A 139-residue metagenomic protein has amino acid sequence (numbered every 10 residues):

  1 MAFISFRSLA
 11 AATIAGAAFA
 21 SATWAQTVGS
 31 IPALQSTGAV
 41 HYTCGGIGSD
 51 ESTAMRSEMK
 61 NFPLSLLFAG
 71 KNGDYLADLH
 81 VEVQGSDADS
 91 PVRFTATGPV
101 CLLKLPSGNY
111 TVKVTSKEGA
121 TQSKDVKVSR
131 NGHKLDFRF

Functional and structural regions predicted by a protein language model:
M1-A10: Bacterial N-terminal signal peptides that target proteins for export
A11-A20: Bacterial N-terminal signal peptides
W24-L79, S116-F139: Primarily secretory-pathway and cell-envelope proteins
H80-P91: Short amphipathic beta-strand segments in non-cytosolic proteins
P91-T97, D125-K127: Short beta-strand segments within Ig-like beta-sandwich modules, predominantly Fibronectin type-III
G98-K104: Short, surface-exposed beta-strand/beta-hairpin micro-motifs centered on an aromatic residue
L105-G108, K127-S129: Hydrophobic loop/turn residues within beta-sheet-rich immunoglobulin-like superfamily modules
G108-V114: A short tyrosine-centered beta-strand micro-motif
